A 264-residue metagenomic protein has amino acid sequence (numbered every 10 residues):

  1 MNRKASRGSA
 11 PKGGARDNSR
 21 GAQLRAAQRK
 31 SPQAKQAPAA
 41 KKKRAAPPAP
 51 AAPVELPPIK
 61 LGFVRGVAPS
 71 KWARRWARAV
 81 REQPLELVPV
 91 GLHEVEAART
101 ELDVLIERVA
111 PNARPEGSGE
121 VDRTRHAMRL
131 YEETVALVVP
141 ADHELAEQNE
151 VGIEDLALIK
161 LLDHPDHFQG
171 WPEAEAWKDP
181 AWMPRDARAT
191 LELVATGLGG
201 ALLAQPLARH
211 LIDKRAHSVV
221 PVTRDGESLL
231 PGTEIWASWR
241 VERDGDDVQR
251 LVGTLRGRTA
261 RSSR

Functional and structural regions predicted by a protein language model:
M1-P53: Intrinsically disordered, Lys/Arg-rich low-complexity segments
L56-R114: Central regulatory/effector-binding core of bacterial HTH transcription factors
V67, K71, T223-S263: A late-sequence structural motif
P69-S70, N149-M183: Secondary-structure junction motif
Q83, E120-H126, E133, T196-E242: Beta-alpha-beta core module
R99-N112, V135, V194-L203, A216-H217: Alpha-to-beta junction loops
E120-V135, V139-L161: Flexible hinge/capping segments at coil-to-helix
D166-V220: Hydrophobic hinge/microswitch elements
